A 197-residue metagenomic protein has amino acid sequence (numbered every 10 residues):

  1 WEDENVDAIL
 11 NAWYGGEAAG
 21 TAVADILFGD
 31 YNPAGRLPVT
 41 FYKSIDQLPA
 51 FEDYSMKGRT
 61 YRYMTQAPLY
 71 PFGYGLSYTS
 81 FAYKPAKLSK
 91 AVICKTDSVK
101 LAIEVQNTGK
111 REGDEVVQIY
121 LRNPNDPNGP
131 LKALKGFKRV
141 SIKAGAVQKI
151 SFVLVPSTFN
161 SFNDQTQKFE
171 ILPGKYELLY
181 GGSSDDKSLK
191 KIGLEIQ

Functional and structural regions predicted by a protein language model:
W1-D114, Y120, P173, E177-G181: Secreted, periplasmic, or luminal enzymes acting at the cell surface/secretory milieu
A82, K87, E104, G136-K143 (+2 more regions): Generic structural detector for well-ordered beta-strands
S98-K100, V147-S151, L189-K191: Intrinsic-disorder/low-complexity, polar/charged segments enriched in Ser/Thr/Lys/Arg/Asp/Glu/Gln
T108-K110, P124-D126, S157-F159, D185: Short coil/turn motifs at secondary-structure junctions
K110-K135: Short acidic, flexible loop segments centered on an aromatic residue
D126-D164: Intrinsically disordered, low-complexity Pro/Gly/Ser/Thr-rich segments with frequent PxxP/GP/PP motifs and embedded
V155-Q197: Terminal connector regions
